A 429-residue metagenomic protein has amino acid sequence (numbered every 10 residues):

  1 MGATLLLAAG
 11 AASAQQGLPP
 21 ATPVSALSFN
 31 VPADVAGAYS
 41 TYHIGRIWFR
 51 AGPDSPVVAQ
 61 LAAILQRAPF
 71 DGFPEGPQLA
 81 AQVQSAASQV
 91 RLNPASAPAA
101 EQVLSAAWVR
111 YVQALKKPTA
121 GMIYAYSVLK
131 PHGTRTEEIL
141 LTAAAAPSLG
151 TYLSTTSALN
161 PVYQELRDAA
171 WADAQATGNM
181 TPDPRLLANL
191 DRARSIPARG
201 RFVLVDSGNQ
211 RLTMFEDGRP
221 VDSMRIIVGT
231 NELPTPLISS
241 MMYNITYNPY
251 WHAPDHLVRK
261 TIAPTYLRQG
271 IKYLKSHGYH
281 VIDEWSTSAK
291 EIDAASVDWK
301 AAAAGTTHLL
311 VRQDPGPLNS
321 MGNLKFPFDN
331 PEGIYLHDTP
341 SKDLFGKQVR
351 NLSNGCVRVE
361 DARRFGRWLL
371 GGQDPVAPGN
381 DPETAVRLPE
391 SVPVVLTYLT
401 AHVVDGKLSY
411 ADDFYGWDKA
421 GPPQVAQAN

Functional and structural regions predicted by a protein language model:
M1-T4: Sec-dependent N-terminal signal peptides
A9-A11: N-terminal signal peptide c-region/cleavage motif recognized by signal peptidases
Q15-D34, A106-R110, A114, L129-R135 (+1 more regions): Well-ordered beta-sheet/strand-loop patches within structured domains
Q15-V128: Cationic-aromatic interfacial patches
